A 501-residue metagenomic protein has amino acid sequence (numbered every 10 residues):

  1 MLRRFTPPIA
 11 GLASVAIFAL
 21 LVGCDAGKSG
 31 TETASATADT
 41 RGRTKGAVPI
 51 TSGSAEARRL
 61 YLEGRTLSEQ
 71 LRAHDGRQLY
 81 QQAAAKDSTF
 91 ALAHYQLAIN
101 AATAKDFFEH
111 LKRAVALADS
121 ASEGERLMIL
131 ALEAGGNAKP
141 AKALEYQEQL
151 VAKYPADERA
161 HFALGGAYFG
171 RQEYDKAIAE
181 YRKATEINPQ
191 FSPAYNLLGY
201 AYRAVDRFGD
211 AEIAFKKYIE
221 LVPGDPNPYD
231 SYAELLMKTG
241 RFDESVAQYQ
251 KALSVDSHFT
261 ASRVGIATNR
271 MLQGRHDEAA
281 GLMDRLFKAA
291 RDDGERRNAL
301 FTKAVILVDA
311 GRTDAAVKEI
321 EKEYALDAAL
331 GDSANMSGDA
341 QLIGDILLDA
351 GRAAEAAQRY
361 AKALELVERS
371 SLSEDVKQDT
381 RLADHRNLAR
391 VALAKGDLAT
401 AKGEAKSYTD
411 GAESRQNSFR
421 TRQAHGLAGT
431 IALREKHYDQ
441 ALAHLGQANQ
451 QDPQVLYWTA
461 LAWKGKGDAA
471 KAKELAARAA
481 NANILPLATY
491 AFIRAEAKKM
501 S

Functional and structural regions predicted by a protein language model:
A26-E180, I187-P193, Y200, V205-R207 (+3 more regions): Acidic, proline/glycine-rich low-complexity intrinsically disordered segments
K86, L117-S120, K153-Y154, E186-I187 (+10 more regions): Structural marker of alpha-solenoid helical repeat scaffolds
A93, G124, A160, A194 (+7 more regions): TPR alpha-solenoid repeat register
